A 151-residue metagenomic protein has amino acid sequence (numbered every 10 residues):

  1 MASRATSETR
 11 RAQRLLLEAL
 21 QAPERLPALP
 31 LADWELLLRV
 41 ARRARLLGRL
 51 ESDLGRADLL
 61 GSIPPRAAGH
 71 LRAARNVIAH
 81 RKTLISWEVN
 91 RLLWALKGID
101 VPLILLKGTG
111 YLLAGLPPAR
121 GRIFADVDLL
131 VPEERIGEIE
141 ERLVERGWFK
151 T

Functional and structural regions predicted by a protein language model:
M1-I123, G137-T151: The feature captures the alpha-helical scaffold/lid subdomain characteristic of nucleotidyltransferase
V131-E133: Short beta-strand-to-loop capping motifs
